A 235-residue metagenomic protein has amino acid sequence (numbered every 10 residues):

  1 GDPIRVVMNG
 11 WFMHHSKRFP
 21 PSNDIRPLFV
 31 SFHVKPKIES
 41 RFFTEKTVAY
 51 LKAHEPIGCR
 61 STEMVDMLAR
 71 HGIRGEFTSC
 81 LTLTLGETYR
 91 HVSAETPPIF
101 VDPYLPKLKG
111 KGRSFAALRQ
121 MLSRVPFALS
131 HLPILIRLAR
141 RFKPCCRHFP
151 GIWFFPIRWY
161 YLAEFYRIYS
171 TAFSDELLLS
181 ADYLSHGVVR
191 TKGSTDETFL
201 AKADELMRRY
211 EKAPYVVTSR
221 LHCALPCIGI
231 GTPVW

Functional and structural regions predicted by a protein language model:
G1-W235: Active-site anion-handling motifs in enzyme catalytic cores
